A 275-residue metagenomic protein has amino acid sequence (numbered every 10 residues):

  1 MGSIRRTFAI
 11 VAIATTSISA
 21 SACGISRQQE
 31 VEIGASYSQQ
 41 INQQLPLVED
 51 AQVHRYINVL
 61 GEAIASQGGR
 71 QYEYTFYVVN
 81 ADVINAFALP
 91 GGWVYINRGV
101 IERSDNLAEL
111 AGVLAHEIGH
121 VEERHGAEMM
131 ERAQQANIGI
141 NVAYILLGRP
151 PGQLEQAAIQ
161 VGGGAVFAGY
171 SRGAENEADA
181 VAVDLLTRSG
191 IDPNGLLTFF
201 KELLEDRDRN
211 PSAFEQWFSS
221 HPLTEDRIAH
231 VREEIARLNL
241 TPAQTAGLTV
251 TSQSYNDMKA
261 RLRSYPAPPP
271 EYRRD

Functional and structural regions predicted by a protein language model:
M1-I4: N-terminal secretory signal peptides that target proteins for export/translocation
F8-I10, T15-D275: A Zn2+-metalloprotease active-site environment signal
